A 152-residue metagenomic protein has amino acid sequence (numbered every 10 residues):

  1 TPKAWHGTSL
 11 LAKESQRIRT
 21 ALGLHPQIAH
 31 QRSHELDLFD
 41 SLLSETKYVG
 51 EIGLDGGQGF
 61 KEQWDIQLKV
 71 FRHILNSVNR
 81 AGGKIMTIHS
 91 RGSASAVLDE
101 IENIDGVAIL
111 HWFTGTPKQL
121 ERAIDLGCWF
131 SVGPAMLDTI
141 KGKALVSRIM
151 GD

Functional and structural regions predicted by a protein language model:
T1-D152: Mid-domain alpha/beta scaffold segments of enzyme catalytic cores
